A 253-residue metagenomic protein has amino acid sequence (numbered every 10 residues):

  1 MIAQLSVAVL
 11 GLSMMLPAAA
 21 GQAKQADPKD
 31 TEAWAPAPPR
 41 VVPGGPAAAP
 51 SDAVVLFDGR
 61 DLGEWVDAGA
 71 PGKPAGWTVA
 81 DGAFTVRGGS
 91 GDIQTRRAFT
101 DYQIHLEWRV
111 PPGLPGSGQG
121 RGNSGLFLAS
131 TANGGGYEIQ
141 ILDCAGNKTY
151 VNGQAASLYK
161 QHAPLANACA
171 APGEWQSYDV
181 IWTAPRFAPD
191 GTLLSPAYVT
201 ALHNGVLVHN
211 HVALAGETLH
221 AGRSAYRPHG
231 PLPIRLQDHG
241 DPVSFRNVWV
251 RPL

Functional and structural regions predicted by a protein language model:
Q4-P17: Bacterial N-terminal signal peptides
A20-L253: Carbohydrate-interacting regions of secretory-pathway proteins
